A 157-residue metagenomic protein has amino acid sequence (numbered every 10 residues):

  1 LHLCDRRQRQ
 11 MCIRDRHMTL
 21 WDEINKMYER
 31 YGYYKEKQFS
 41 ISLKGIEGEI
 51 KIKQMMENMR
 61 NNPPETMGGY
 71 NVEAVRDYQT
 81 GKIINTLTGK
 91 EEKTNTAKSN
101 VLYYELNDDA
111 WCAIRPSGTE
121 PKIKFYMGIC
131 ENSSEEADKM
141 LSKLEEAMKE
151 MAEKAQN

Functional and structural regions predicted by a protein language model:
L1-I13: Single conserved hydrophobic/aromatic residue that forms the stacking wall/gate of nucleotide- or nucleobase-binding
Q10, R14-R115, K122-Y126, S133-K139 (+1 more regions): Phosphate-binding and adjacent anionic-ligand microenvironments
